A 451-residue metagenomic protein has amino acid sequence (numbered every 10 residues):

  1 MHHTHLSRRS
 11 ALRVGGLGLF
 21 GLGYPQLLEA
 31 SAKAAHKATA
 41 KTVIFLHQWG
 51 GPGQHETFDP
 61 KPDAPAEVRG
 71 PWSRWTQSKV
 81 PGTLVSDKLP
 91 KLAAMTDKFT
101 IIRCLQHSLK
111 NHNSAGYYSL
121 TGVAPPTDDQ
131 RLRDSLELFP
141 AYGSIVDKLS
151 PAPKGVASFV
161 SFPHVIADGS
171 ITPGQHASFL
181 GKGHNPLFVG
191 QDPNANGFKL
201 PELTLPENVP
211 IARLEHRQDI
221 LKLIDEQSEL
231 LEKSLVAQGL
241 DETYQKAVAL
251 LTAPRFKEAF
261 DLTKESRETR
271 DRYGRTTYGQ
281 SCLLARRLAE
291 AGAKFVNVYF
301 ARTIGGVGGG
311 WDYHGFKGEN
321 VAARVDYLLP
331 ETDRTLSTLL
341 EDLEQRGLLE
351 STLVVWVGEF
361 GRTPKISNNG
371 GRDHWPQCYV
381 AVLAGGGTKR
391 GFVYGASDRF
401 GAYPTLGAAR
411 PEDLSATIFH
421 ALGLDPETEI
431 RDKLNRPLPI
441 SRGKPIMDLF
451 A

Functional and structural regions predicted by a protein language model:
M1-A451: Ligand-binding pockets and gating/stacking loops
